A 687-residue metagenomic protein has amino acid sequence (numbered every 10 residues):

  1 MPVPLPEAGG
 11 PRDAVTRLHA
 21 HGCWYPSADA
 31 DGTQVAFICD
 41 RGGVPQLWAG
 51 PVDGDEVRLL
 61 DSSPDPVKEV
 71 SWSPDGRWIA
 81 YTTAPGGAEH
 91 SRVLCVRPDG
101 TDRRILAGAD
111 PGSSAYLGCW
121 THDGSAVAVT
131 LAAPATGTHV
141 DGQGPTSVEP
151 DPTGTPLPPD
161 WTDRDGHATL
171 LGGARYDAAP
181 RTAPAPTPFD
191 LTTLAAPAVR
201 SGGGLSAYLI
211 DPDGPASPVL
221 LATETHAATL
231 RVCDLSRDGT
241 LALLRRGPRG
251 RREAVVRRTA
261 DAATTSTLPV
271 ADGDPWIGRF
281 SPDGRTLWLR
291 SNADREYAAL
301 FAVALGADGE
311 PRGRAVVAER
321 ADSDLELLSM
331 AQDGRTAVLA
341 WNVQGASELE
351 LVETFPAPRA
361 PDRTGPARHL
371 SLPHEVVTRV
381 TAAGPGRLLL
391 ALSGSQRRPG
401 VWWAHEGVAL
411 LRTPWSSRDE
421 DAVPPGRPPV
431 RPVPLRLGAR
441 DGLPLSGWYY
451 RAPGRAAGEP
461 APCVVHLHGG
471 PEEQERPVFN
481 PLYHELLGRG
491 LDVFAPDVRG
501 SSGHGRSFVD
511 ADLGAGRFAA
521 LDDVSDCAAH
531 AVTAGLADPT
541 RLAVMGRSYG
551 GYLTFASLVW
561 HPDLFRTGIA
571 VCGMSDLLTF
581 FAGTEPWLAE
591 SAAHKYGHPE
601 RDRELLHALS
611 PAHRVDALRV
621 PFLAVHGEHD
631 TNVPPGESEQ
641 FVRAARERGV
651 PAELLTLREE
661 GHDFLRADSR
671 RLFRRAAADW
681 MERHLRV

Functional and structural regions predicted by a protein language model:
M1-G50, D55-R58, S62-K68, P74-S446 (+5 more regions): Peripheral, non-catalytic segments that deliver or gate enzyme domains
T83, F494, C572: Conserved proline-anchored active-site loop of SAM-dependent methyltransferases that bridges a beta-strand
A242, A337, V464, G568-A570: Short, well-ordered beta-strand core segments
P460-P462, F565: Local beta-strand N-terminus motif with an aromatic residue
C463, L487-D497, E653: A fold-wide structural signal in alpha/beta-hydrolase
L467-G469, H626: The conserved beta1-alpha1 loop
G469-E472, G500: Active-site proximal helix/loop that lines the substrate pocket of Rossmann-like NAD(P)-dependent oxidoreductase domains
V498-V687: Active-site-proximal cap/loop segments of hydrolase catalytic domains
